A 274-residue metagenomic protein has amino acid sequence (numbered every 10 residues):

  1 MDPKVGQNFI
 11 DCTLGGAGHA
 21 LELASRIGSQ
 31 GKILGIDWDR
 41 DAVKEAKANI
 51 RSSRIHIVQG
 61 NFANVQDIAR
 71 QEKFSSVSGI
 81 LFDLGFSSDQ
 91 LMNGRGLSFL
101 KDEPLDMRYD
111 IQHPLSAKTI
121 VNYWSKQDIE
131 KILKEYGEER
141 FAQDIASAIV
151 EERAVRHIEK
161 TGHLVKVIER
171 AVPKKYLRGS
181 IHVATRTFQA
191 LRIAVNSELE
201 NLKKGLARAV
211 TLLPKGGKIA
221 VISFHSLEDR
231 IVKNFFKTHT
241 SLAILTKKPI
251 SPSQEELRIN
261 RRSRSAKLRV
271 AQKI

Functional and structural regions predicted by a protein language model:
M1-I274: S-adenosyl-L-methionine-dependent methyltransferase catalytic core, i.e., the SAM/SAH-binding region
